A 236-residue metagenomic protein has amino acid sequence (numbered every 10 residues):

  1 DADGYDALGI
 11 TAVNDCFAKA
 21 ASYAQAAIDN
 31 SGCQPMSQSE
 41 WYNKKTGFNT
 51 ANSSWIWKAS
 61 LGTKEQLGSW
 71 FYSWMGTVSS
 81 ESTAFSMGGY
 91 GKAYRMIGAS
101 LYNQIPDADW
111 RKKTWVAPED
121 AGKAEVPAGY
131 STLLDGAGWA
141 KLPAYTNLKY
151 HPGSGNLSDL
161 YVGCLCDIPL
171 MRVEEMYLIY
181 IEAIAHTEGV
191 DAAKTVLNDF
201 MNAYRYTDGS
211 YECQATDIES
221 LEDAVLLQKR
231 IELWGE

Functional and structural regions predicted by a protein language model:
D1-F71, N103-E236: Acidic/polar-rich alpha-helix caps and helix-coil junctions
D29, I97-G98: Periplasmic/extracellular electron-transfer cofactor-ligation site, primarily the c-type cytochrome heme-c attachment
W74-G76: Domain-scale macromolecular recognition modules
V78-Y94: Short, cationic low-complexity segments
